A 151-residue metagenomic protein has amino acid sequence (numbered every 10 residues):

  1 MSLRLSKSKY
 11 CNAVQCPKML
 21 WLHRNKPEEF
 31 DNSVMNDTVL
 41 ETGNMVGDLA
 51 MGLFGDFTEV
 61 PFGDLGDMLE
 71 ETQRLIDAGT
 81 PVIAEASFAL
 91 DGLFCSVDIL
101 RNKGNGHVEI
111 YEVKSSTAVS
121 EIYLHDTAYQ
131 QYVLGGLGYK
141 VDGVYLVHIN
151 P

Functional and structural regions predicted by a protein language model:
M1-N105: Metal-dependent nuclease catalytic cores that hydrolyze phosphodiester bonds in DNA/RNA, characterized by
E71, L75-P151: Mg2+/Mn2+-dependent nuclease catalytic core
